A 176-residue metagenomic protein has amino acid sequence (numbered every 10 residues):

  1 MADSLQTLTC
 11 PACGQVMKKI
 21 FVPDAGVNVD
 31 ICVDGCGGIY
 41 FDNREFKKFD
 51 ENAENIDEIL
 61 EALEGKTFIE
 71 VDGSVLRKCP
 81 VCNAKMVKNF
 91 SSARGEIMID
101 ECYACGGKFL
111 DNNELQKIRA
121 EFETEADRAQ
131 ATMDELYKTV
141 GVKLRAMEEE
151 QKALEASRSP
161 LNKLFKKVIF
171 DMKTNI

Functional and structural regions predicted by a protein language model:
S4-Q6, A25-N28, G37, D72-V75 (+1 more regions): Short metal-coordination and nucleic-acid-contact micro-motifs, chiefly zinc-binding Cys/His arrays
C10-C13, C32-V33, C79-C82, C102: Short cysteine-rich clusters marking metal-coordination/redox-active sites
V16, G35, I39, K85 (+1 more regions): Cys/His-rich metal-chelating microdomains
V16-P23, M86-S91: Short recognition patches in nucleic-acid-associated and regulatory proteins
I39-F41, F46, K108-L110, L115: Short, structured motif recognition centered on aromatic/hydrophobic residues
N52-E70, R119-T139: Short amphipathic alpha-helical linker/capping segments at the junctions of internal repeats and modular domains
E64-A104, K108, I118, K138-K143: Short, solvent-exposed interaction modules
K143-L144, K152-K173: Long, compositionally biased charged/polar accessory segments in the mid-to-C-terminal portions of proteins
